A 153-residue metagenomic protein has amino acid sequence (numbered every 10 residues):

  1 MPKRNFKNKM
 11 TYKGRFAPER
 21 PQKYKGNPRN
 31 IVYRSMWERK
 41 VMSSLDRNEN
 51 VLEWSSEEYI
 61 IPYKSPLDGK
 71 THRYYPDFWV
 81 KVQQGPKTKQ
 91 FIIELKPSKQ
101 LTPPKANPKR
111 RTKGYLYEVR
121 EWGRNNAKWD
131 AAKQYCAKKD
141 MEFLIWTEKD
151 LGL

Functional and structural regions predicted by a protein language model:
M1-L153: Electrostatic, structured charged patches in enzyme active sites and in nucleic-acid/phosphate-binding
